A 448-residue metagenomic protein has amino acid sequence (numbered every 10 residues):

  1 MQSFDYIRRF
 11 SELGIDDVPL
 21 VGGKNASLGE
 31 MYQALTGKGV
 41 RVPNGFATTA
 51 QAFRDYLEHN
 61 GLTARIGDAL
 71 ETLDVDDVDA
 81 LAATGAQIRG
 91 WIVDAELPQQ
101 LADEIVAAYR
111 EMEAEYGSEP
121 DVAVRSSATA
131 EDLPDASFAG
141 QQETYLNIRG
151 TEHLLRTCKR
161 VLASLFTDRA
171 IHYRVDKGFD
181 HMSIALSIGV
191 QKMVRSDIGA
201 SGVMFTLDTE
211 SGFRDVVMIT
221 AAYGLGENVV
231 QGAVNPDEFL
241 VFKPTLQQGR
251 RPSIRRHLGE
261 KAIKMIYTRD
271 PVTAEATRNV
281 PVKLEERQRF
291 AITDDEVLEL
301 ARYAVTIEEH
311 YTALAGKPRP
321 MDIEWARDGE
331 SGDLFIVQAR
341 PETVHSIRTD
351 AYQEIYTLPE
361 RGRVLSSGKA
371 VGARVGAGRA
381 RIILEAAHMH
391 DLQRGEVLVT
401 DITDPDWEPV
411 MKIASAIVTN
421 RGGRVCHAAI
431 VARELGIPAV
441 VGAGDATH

Functional and structural regions predicted by a protein language model:
M1-G189, I198, E286-D295, E299-Y303 (+6 more regions): N-terminal beta-alpha lobe that positions the nucleotide/phosphoryl donor in ATP/NTP-coupled carboxylate activation
G45, E324, A432: Conserved, mostly hydrophobic/aromatic
T49-A50, A130-L133, D197, L225-E227 (+5 more regions): Flexible loop/turn segments at secondary-structure boundaries
T63, V344-S346, R374-E396, D401-H448: Acidic, glycine-rich flexible loop/linker segments
F138-H172, I198-P271, V337-K369, I413-R421 (+1 more regions): Extended active-site and interfacial segments that coordinate phosphate-rich ligands in large catalytic machineries
G140, G316-T343: Conserved metal-phosphate-binding beta-hairpin within the catalytic cores of diverse ATP-dependent phosphoryl-transfer
V216-P320, A326-D328, E360-A377, E385-H388 (+4 more regions): Conserved catalytic alpha/beta cores of large enzymes that bind or transform nucleotide phosphates and polynucleotides
